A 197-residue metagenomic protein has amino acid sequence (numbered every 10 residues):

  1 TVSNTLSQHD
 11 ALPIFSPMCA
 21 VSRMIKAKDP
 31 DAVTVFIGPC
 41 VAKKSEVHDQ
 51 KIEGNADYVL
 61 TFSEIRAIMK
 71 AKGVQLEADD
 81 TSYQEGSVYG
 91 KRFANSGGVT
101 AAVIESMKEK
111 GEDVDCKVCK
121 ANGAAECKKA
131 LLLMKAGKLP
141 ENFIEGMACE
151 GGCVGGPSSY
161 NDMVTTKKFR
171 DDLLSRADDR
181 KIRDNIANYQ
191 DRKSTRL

Functional and structural regions predicted by a protein language model:
T1-T5: Short, exposed "boundary/linker" segments that immediately precede the start of a downstream structural module
S7-L197: Iron-sulfur-associated redox domains of electron-transfer enzymes in respiratory and anaerobic energy metabolism
